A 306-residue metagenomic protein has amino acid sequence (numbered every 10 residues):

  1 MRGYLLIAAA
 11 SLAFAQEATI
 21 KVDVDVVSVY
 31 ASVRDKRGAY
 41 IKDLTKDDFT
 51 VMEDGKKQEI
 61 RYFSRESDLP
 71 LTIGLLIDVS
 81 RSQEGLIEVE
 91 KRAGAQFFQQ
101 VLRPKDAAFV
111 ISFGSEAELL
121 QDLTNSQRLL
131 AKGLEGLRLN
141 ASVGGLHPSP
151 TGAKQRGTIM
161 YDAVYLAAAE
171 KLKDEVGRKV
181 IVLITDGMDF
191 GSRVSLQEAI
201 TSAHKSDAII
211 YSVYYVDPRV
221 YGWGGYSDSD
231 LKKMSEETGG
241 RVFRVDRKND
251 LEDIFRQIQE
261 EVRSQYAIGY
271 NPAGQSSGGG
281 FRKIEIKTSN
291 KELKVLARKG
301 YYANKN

Functional and structural regions predicted by a protein language model:
R2-G3, N306: C-terminal end-of-chain detector
G3-A13: Sec-dependent N-terminal signal peptides
F14-N306: Scaffold/interface architecture of coatomer-like assemblies
